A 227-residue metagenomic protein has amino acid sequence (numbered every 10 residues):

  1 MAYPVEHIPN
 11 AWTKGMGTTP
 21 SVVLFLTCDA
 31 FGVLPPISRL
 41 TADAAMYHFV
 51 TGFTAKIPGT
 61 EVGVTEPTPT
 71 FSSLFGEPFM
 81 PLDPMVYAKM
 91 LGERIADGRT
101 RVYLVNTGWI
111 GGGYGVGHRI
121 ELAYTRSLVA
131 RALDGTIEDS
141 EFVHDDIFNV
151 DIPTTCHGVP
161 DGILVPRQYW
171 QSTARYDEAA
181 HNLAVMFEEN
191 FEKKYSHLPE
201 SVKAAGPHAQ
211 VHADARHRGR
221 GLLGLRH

Functional and structural regions predicted by a protein language model:
M1-R226: Conserved NTP phosphate-binding and transfer environment spanning the P-loop NTPase/kinase superfamily
